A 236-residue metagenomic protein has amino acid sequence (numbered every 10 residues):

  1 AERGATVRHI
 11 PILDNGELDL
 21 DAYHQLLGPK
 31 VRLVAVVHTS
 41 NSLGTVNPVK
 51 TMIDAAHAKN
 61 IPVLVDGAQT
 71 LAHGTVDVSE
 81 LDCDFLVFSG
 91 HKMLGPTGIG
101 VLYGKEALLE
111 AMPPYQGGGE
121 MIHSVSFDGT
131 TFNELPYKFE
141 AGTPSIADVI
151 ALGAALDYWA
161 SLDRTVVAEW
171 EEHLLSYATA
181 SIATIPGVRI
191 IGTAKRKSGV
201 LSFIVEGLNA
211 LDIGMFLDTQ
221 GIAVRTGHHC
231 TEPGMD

Functional and structural regions predicted by a protein language model:
A1-D236: Pyridoxal 5′-phosphate
